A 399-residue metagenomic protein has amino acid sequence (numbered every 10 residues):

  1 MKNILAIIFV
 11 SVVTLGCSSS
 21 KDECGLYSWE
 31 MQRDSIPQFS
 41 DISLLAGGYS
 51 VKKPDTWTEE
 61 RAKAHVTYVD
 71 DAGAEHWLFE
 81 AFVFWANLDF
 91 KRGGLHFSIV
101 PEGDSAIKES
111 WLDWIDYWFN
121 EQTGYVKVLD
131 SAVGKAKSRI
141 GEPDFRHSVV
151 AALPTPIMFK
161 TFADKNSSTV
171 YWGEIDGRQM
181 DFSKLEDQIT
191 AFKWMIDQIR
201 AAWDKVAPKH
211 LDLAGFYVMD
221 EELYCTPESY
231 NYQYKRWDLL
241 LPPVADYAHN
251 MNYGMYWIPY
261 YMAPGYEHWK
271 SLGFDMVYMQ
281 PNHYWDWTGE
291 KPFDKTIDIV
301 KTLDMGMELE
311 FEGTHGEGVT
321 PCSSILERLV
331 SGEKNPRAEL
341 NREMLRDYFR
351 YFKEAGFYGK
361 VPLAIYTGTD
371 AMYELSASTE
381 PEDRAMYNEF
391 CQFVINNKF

Functional and structural regions predicted by a protein language model:
I4-V13: Sec-dependent N-terminal signal peptides
T14-W29: Bacterial Sec-dependent N-terminal signal peptides
G25-D197: N-terminal catalytic cores of secreted or lumenal carbohydrate-active enzymes
F39-A46, H76-V83, D144-V150, L211-Y217 (+4 more regions): Structural preference for beta-strand elements that scaffold enzyme active sites
T56-V69, G103-K137, E174-A202, N231-D246 (+3 more regions): Well-ordered, non-membrane alpha-helical segments in soluble/globular domains
E75, F79-E80, Y260-M262, M276-F399: Substrate-binding cleft of secreted/luminal carbohydrate-active enzymes
F145-M158, Q179-M195, A214-E221, L241-Y266 (+1 more regions): Aromatic-lined carbohydrate-recognition surfaces of secreted/lumenal glycan-active proteins
L211-D220, G265-E290: Aromatic- and acid-rich polysaccharide-binding/catalytic face of secreted or lumenal carbohydrate-active enzymes
